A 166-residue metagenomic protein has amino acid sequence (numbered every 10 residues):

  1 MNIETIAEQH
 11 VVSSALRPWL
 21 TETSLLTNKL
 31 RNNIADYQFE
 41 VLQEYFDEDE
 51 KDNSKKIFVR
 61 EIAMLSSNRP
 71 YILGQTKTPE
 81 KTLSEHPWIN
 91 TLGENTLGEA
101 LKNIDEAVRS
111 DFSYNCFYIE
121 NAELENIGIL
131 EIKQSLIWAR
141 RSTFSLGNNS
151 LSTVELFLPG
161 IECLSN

Functional and structural regions predicted by a protein language model:
M1-W138, T143-N166: N-terminal domain-onset segments
